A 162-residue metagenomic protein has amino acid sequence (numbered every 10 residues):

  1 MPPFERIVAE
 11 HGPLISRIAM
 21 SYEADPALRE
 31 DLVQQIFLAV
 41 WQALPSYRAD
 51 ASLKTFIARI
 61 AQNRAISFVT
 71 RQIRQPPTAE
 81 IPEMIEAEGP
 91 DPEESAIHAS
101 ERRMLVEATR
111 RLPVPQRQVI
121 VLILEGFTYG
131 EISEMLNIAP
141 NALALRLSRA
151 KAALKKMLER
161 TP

Functional and structural regions predicted by a protein language model:
M1-R17, A27-E30, W41: A short, charge-rich alpha-helical start-of-domain segment used by transcription regulators
P2-P3, A79, H98, M135 (+1 more regions): C-terminal edge and immediately downstream basic/flexible tail or linker adjoining helix-turn-helix-like DNA-binding
R6, G89-I120, E125-G130, E134: Amphipathic alpha-helical segment used for protein-protein interaction
A24, F37-S52, R71-Q72: Sigma70-family region 2
D31-L38, A51-N63: Structural recognition of an alpha-helix C-terminal capping motif at a helix-to-coil junction
I36, I60, V119-I120, I132-S133 (+1 more regions): Hydrophobic positions on the alpha-helical face of helix-turn-helix-like DNA-binding modules
S46-R48, R59-A79, H98: Arg/Lys-rich amphipathic alpha helix in sigma70-family domain 2
Q62, I66, L136-R160: DNA-recognition helix of helix-turn-helix
